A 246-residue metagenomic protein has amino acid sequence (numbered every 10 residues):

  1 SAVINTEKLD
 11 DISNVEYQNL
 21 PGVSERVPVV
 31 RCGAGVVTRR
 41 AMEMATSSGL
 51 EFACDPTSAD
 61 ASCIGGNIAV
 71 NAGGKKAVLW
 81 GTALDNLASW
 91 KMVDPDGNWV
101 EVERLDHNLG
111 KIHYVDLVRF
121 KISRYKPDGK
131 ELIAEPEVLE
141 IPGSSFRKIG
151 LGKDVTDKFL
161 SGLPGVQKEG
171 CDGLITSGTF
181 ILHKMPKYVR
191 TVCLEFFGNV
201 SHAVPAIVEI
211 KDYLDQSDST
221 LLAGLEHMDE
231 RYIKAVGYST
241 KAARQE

Functional and structural regions predicted by a protein language model:
S1, K148, K153-T156, K241-E246: Short, intrinsically disordered, charge-balanced linker/junction segments flanking boundaries in proteins
S1, P56-I64, H227-R231: Short, glycine/charge-rich beta-strand/loop segments that flank catalytic centers and engage negatively charged groups
S1-D10, A53: Glycine-rich N-terminal segment of FAD-binding domains in flavoprotein oxidoreductases, spanning the beta-loop-helix
K8, T220-E246: Terminal amphipathic helices with adjacent charged low-complexity linkers/tails
D11-G22, G33-A34, T38-I210: FAD-binding subdomain of flavoenzyme oxidoreductases
V204-E226: Acidic-enriched catalytic cores of C-N bond-cleaving enzymes acting on peptides and small amides
